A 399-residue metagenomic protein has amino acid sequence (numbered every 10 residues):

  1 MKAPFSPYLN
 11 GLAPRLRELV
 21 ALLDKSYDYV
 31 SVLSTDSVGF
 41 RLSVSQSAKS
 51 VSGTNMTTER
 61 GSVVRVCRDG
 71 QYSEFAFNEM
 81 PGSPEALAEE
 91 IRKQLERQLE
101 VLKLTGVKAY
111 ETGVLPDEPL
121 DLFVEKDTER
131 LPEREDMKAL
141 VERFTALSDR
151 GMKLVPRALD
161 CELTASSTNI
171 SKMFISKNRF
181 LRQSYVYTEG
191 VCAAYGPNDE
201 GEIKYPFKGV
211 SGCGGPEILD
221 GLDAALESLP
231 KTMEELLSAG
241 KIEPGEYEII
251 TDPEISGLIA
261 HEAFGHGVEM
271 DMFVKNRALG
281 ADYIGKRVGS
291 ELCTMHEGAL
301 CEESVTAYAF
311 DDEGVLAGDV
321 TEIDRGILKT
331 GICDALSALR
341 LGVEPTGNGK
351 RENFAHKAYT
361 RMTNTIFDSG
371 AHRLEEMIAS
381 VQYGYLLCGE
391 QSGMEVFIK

Functional and structural regions predicted by a protein language model:
M1-Y308, V315-G318, D324-I327, Y385: Active-site bordering "gate/hinge" segments that shape substrate access to catalytic or cofactor-binding pockets
Y283-K399: Dual-mode signal for accessory low-complexity, basic/Gly-rich regions
